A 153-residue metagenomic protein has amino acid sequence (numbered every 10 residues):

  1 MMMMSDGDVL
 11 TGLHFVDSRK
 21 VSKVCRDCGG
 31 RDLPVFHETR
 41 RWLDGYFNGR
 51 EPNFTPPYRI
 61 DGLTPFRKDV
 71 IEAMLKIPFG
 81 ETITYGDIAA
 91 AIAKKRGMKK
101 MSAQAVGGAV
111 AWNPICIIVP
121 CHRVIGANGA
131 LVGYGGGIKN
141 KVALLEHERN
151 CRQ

Functional and structural regions predicted by a protein language model:
M1-G97, N150-Q153: Basic nucleic-acid-binding alpha-helical/helix-turn surface characteristic of O6-alkylguanine DNA
F66-V70, S102, N140: N-terminal positioning helix adjacent to the helix-turn-helix/winged-helix DNA-binding module
M74, I88, C121-H122, L144: Residue-level signal for inorganic ion chemistry
A93-G108: Short, positively charged loop/turn segments that connect secondary-structure elements
A109-V110, I118: Major-groove DNA-recognition helix of helix-turn-helix-type DNA-binding domains
I115-I125: Local cysteine-cluster metal-coordination motifs and their immediate loop/turn environment, predominantly Fe-S cluster
A127-Q153: …primarily DNA-binding HTH/wHTH and HhH modules…
